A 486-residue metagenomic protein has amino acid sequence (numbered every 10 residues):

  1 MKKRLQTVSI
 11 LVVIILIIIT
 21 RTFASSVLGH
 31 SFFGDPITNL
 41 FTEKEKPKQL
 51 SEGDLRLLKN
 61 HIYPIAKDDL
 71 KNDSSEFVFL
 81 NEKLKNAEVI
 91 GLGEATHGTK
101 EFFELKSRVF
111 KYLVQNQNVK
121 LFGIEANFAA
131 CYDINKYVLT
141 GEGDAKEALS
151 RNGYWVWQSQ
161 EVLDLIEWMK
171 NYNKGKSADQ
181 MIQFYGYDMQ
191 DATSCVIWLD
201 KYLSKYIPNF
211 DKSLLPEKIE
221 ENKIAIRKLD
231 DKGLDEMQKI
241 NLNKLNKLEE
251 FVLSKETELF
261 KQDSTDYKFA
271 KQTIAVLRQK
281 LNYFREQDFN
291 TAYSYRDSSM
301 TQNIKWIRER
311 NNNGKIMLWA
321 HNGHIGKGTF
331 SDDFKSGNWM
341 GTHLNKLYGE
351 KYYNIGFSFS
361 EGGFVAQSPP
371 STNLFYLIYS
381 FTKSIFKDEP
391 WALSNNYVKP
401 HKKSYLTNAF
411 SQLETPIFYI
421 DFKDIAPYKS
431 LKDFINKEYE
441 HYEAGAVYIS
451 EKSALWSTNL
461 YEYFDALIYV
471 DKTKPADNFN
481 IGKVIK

Functional and structural regions predicted by a protein language model:
M1-I14: N-terminal Sec-pathway targeting helices
Q6-S9, R21-K486: Structured catalytic-domain cores with a bias toward divalent-metal coordination
I14-T22: Hydrophobic core
